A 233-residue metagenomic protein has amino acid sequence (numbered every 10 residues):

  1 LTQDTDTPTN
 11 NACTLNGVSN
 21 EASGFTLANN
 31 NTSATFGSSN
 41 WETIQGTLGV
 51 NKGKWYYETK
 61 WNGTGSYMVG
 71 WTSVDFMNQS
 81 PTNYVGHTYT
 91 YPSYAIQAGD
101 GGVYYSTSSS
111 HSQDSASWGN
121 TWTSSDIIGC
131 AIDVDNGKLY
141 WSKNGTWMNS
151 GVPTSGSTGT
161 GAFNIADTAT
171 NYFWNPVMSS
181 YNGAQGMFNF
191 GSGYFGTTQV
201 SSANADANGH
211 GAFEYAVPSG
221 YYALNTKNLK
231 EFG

Functional and structural regions predicted by a protein language model:
L1-G233: PRY/SPRY (B30.2) beta-sandwich protein-interaction domains and their adjacent Ser/Pro/Gly-rich low-complexity linkers
